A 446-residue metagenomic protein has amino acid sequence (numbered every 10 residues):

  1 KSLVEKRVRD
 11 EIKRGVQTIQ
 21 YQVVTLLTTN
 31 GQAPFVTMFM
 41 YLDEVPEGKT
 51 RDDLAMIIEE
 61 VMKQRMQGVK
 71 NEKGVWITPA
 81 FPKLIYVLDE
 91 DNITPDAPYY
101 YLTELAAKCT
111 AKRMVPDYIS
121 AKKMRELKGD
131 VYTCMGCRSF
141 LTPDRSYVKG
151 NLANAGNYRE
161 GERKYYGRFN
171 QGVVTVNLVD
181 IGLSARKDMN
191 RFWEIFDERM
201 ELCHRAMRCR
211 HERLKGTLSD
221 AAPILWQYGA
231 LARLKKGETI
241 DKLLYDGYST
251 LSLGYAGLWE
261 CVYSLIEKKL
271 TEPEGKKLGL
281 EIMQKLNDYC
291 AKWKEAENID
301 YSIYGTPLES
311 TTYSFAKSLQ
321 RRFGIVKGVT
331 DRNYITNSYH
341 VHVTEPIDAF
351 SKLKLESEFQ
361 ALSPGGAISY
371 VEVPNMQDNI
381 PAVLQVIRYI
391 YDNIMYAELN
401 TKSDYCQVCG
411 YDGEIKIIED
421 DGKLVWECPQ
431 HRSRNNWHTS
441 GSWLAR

Functional and structural regions predicted by a protein language model:
K1-G247, K268, E272-R446: Conserved catalytic cores of very large enzyme subunits
L251-S264, Q284: Contiguous, well-ordered alpha-helical segments that form the cores/surfaces of helical PPI scaffolds
